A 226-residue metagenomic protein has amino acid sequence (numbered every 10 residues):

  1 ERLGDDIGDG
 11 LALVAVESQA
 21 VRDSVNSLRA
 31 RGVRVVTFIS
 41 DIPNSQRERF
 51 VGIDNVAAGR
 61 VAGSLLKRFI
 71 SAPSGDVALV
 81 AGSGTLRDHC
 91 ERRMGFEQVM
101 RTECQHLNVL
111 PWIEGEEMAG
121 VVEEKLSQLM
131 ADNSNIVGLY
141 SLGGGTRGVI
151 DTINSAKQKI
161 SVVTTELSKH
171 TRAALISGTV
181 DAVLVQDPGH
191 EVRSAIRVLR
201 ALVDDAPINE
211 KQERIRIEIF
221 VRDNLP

Functional and structural regions predicted by a protein language model:
E1, A58-A62, R87-H106, V121 (+3 more regions): Short, solvent-exposed amphipathic alpha-helices that sit in or adjacent to ligand/effector-binding or catalytic
G10, V14-N26, F96, P111-H170: Hydrophobic alpha-helical
V16, S40-I42, G82, L167 (+1 more regions): Short, ordered loop/turn segments at secondary-structure junctions
V21-A57, S168-I176: Flexible loop/hinge segments that line or gate small-molecule binding clefts
E48-R49, D76-G84: Short beta-strand segments enriched in small/hydrophobic residues
V51-G75, V122-E123, T171, D187-D204: Hydrophobic alpha-helical segments within soluble ligand-binding/sensing domains
M100, H190-P226: Hinge/cleft segment of the Venus flytrap/periplasmic-binding protein
